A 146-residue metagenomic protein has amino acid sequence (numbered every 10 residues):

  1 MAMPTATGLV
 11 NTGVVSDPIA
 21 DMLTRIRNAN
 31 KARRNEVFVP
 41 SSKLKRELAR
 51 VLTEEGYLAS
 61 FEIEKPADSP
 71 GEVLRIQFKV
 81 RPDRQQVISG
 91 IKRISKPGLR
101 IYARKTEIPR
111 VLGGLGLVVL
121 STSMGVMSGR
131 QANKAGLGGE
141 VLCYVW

Functional and structural regions predicted by a protein language model:
M1-W146: Core subunits and conserved enzymes of cellular information-processing and envelope-translocation systems across
